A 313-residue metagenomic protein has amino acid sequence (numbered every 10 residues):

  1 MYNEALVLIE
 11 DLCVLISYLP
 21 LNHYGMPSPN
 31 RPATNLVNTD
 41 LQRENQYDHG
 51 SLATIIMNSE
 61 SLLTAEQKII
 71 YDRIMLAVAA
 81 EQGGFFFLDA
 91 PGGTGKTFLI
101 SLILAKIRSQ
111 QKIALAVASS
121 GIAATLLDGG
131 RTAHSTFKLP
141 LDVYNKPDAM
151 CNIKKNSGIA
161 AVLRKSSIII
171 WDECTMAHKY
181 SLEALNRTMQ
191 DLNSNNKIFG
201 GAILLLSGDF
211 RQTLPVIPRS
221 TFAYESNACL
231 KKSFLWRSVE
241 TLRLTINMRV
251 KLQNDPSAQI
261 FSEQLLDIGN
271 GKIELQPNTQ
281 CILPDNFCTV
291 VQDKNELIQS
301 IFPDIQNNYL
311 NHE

Functional and structural regions predicted by a protein language model:
N3-E313: RecA-like helicase/translocase P-loop NTPase motor core
